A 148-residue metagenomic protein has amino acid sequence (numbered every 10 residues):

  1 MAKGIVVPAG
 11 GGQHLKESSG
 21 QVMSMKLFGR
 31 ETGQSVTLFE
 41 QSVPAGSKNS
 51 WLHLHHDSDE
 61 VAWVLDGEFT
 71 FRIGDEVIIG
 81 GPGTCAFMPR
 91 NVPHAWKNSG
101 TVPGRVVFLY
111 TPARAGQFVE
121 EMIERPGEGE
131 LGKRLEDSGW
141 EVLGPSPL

Functional and structural regions predicted by a protein language model:
M1-T37, E124-L148: A short, N-terminal "cap"/entry segment at the start of jelly-roll beta-barrel domains of the cupin/DSBH fold
V7-P8, H14-K16, D75-P93: Short acidic-glycine-tyrosine-enriched beta hairpin
S24-K26, F39-H55: Conserved short histidine dyad/triad with adjacent acidic residue
T32, T70, G81, R90-G116: Ligand-binding loop in jelly-roll beta-barrel domains
T32-Q34, P44-K48, E68-T70, V77 (+1 more regions): Short, charged/polar surface micro-motifs in flexible loops or helix N-caps
W51-D57, V92-A95: Histidine-centered catalytic micro-motifs
H55, F69, F87, G116-Q117 (+1 more regions): Hydrophobic small-molecule pocket/channel-lining residues, especially in calycin-type beta-barrels
D57-F69, G74: Glycine- and acidic-residue-biased ligand/ion/polar-headgroup-sensing regions
